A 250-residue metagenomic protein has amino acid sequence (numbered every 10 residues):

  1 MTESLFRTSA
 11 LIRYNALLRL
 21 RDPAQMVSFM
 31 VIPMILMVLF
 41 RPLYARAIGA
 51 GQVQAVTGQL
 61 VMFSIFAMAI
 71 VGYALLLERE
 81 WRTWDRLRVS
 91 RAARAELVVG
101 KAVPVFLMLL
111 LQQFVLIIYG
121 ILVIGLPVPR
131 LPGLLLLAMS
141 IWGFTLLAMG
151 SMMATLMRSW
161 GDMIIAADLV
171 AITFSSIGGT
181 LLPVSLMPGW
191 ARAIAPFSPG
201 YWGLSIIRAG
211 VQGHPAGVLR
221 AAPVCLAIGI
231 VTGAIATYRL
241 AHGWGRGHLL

Functional and structural regions predicted by a protein language model:
M1-I12, W190-G200: Short, membrane-interfacial amphipathic segments enriched in basic
E3-W84, A95, G100-Q113, P127-L131 (+3 more regions): Transmembrane helix-boundary elements of multi-pass transport/secretion proteins, especially ABC-type permease modules
L39-A47, M157-Y201: Transmembrane helix segments
L39-L43, V115, Y119, V123 (+7 more regions): Alpha-helical membrane-inserting segments
R86-R94, L156: Short helix-to-coil transition segments within interhelical loops that connect adjacent transmembrane helices
I117-G133, L156, W160, T180 (+1 more regions): Short helix-loop junctions at transmembrane helix boundaries
L134-M157, S175-G178, A227-I235: Hydrophobic alpha-helical transmembrane segments of polytopic membrane proteins
S198-H214: Short, membrane-exposed interhelical loops at transmembrane-helix boundaries
